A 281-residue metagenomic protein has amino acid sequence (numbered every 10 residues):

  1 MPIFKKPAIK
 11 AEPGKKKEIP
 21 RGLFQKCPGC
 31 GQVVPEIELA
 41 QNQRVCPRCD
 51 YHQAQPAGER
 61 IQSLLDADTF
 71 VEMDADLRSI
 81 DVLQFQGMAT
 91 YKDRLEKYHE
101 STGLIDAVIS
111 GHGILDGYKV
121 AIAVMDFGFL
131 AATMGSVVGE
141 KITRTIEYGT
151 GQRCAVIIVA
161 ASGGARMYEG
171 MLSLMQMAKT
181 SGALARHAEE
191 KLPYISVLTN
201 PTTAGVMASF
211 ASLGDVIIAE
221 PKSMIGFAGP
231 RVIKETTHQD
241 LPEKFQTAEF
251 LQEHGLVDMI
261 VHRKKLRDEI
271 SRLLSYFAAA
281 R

Functional and structural regions predicted by a protein language model:
M1-K15: N-terminal alpha-helical interaction blocks
G14-E18, P35: N-terminal hydrophobic/helix-forming segments and targeting peptides
F24, Q43: Residues immediately within or flanking Cys/His clusters that coordinate Zn2+ in small zinc-binding modules
C27-C30, C46-C49: Short cysteine-rich clusters marking metal-coordination/redox-active sites
V33-V34, H52-Q53: Cys/His-rich microdomains that often coordinate metals
A54-A132: Long, charge-rich boundary regions
A107-A188, I195: Cleft-lining beta-strand/loop regions that shape enzyme active-site pockets
S162-R281: Conserved catalytic cores of soluble enzyme domains, especially glycine-rich substrate-binding beta-alpha loops
